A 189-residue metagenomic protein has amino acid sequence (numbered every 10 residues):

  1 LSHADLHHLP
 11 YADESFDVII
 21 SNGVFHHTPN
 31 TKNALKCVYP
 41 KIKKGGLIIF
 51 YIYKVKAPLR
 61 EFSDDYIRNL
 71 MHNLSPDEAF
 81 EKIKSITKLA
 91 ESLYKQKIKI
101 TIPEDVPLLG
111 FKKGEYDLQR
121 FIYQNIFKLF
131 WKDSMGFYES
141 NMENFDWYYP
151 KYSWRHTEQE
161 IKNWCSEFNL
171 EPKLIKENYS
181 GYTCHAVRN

Functional and structural regions predicted by a protein language model:
H7-H8, F25-H26, K54-A57, F168 (+1 more regions): Short, solvent-exposed loop/turn segments at secondary-structure junctions
H7-V18: A short acidic, Gly/Pro-enriched loop at the edge of an enzyme's catalytic core that lines a small-molecule cofactor
D17-N30: A short SAM/SAH-binding and catalytic strip from SAM-dependent methyltransferases
K32-K44: A short glycine-rich, Lys/Arg-flanked "PGG" loop and its adjoining helix->strand segment in the class I
L47-Q96, G114-F121: Conserved class I S-adenosyl-L-methionine
I100-L109: Extended catalytic-interface subdomain
F121-N189: C-terminal lobe and adjacent flexible extensions of AdoMet/dcAdoMet transferase-like proteins
